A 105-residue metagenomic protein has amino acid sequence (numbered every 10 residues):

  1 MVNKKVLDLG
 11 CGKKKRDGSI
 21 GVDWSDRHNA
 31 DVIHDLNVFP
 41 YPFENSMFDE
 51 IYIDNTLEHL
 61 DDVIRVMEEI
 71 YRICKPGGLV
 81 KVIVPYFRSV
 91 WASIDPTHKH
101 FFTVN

Functional and structural regions predicted by a protein language model:
V2-K5, T103-N105: N-terminal accessory regions of S-adenosyl-L-methionine
K4-R16: Conserved class I S-adenosyl-L-methionine
I20-V22: Conserved SAM-binding motif I beta-strand of class I
S25: Conserved SAM/SAH-binding beta-strand->alpha-helix loop
H34-I51: A short acidic, Gly/Pro-enriched loop at the edge of an enzyme's catalytic core that lines a small-molecule cofactor
D49-D62: A short SAM/SAH-binding and catalytic strip from SAM-dependent methyltransferases
D61-N105: S-adenosyl-L-methionine-dependent methyltransferase catalytic module, highlighting the catalytic core
